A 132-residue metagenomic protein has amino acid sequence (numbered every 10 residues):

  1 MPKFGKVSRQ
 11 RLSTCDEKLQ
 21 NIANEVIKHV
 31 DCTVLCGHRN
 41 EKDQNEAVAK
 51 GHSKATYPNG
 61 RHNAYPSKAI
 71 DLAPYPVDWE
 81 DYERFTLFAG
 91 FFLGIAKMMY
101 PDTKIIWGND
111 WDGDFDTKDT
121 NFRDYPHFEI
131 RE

Functional and structural regions predicted by a protein language model:
M1-R9, H38-A47, Y57-Y65: Amphipathic repeat-derived elements
M1-T33: Active-site acidic/histidine clusters and adjacent loop/turn architecture that either coordinate catalytic ions
T14-E17, G51-A55: Short amphipathic alpha-helical surface micro-motifs
L19-A23, V34, A55-R61, L93-G94: Intrinsically disordered, low-complexity boundary segments flanking structured domains
N24-K54, M98, G108-D110: Extended, low-complexity, intrinsically disordered C-terminal regulatory tails of eukaryotic serine/threonine kinases
N59-E132: Catalytic cores and adjacent binding grooves of peptidoglycan-active enzymes
